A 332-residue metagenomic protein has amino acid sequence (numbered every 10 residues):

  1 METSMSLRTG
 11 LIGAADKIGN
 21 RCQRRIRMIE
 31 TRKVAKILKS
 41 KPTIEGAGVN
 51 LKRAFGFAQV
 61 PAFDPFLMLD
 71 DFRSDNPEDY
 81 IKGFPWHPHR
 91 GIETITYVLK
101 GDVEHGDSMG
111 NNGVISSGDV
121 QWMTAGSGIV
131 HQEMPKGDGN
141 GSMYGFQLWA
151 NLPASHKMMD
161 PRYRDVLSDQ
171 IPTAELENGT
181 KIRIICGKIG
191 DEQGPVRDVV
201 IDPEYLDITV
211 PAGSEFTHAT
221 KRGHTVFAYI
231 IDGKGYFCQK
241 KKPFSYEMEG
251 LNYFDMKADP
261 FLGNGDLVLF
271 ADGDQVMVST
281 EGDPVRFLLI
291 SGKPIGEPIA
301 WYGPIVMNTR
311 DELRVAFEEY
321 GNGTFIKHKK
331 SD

Functional and structural regions predicted by a protein language model:
M1-D332: Jelly-roll (double-stranded beta-helix
